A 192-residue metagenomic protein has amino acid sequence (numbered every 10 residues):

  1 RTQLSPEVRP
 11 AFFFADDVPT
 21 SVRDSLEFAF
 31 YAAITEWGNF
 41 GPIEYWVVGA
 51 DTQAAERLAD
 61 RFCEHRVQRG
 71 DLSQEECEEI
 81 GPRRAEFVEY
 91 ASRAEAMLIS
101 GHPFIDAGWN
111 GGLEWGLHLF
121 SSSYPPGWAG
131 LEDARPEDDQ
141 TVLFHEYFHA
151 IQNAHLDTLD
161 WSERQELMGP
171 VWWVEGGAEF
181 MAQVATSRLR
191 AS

Functional and structural regions predicted by a protein language model:
T2-L4, T35-G38, G111: Short, conserved catalytic or adaptor-binding loops enriched in Gly and charged residues
T2-T20, S121-A129: Acidic/histidine-rich, surface-exposed loop or edge segments in extracytoplasmic proteins
L4-P6, A29, E137, R164-Q165: Alpha-helical protein-protein interaction elements
S5, S21, S25, S73 (+6 more regions): Generic serine detector
V8-F12, G41-Y45, L117: Hydrophobic beta-strand segments of well-ordered beta-sheets in folded domains
A15-I105, Q140, F144-Y147, A154: Zn2+-dependent metallopeptidase catalytic core
G108-A191: Zinc-dependent metallopeptidase catalytic helix centered on the HExxH motif and its immediate flanking segment
